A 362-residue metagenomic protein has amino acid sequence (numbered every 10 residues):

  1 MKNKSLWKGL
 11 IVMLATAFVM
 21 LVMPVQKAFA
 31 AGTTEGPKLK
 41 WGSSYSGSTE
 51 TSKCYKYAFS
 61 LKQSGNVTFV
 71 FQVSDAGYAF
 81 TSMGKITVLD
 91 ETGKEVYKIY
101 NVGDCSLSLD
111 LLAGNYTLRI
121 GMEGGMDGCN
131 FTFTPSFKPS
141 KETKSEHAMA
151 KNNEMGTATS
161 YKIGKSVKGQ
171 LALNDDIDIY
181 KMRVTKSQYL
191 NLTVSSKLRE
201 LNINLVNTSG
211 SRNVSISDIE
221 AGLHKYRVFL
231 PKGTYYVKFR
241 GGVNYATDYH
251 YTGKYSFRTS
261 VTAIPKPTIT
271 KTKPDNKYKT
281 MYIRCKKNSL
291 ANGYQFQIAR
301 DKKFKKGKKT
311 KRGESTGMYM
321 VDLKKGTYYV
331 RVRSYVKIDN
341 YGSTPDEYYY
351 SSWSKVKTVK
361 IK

Functional and structural regions predicted by a protein language model:
L21-T33: Sec-dependent signal peptide cleavage junction
A31-L39, Y55-Y57, Y116-Y161, Y180 (+2 more regions): C-terminal edge strands of extracellular/lumenal beta-sandwich accessory domains
Y45-N66, D104-S106, S166-Y189, L223-K225 (+1 more regions): Non-catalytic, beta-strand-enriched accessory regions in extracellular/secretory proteins and membrane protein
Y57-F80, Y116-M122, N152, Y180-K197 (+2 more regions): Hydrophobic beta-strand segments within beta-rich accessory/binding domains
K98-N101, S215-E220, K309-S315: Short beta-strand segments within Ig-like beta-sandwich modules, predominantly Fibronectin type-III
T262-L290, T344-K362: Pro/Thr/Ser/Gly-rich low-complexity, intrinsically disordered linker/stalk tracts
Q295-L323: Recognizes extended acidic, P/S/T-rich segments that occur within or adjacent to Ig-like beta-sandwich modules
D322-G342: Beta-strand-rich modules
